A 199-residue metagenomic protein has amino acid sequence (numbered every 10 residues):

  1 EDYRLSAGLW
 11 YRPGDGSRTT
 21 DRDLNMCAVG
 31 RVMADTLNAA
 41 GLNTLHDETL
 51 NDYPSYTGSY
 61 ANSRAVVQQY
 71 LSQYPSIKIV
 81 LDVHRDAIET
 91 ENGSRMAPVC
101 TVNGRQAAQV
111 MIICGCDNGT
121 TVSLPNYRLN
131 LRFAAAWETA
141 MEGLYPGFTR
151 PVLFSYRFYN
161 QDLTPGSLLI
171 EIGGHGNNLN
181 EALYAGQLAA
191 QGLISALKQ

Functional and structural regions predicted by a protein language model:
E1-K78, A87-N92, Q187, L197-K198: N-terminal catalytic or cofactor-binding beta/alpha core of small enzyme domains
D2-L5, L50-P54, R85-T90, D117-T120 (+2 more regions): Solvent-exposed loop/turn segments at secondary-structure junctions within structured extracellular/periplasmic domains
G30-A34, R64-Q68, L131-A134, E138 (+2 more regions): Extracytoplasmic/secreted envelope proteins and their assembly/folding machinery, especially bacterial periplasmic
A40-N43, P75-I79, A107-Q109, G147-F148 (+1 more regions): Loop/turn elements at helix/coil->beta-strand transitions in domains of secreted/extracellular proteins
T44-H46, I79-D82, M111-C114, P151 (+1 more regions): Structural recognition of the beta-strand scaffold that forms the well-ordered cores of secreted hydrolase catalytic
V66-D117: Active-site microenvironments of hydrolase-like enzyme catalytic domains
N126-L153: Active-site-adjacent substrate-binding region of metalloamidase/peptidase-like peptide-processing proteins
G147-Q199: Active-site-adjacent mobile loop/cap segments within catalytic or ligand-binding domains
